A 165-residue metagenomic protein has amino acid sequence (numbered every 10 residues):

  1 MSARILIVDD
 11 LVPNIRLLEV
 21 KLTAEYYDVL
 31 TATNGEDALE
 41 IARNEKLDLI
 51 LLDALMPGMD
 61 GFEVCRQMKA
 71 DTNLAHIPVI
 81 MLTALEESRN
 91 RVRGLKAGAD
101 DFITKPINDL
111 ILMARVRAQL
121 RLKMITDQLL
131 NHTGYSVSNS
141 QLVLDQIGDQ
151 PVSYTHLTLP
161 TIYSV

Functional and structural regions predicted by a protein language model:
L11-L30, N44: Two-component/phosphorelay signaling modules centered on CheY-like receiver
I15, P57-G58, A75, E87 (+1 more regions): The feature encodes the CheY-like receiver
E45-L51, M56: Active-site beta3 strand of CheY-like receiver
I103-V116, L120: C-terminal output helix
T155-T161: Conserved small/polar residues in nucleotide/adenosyl-binding loops
